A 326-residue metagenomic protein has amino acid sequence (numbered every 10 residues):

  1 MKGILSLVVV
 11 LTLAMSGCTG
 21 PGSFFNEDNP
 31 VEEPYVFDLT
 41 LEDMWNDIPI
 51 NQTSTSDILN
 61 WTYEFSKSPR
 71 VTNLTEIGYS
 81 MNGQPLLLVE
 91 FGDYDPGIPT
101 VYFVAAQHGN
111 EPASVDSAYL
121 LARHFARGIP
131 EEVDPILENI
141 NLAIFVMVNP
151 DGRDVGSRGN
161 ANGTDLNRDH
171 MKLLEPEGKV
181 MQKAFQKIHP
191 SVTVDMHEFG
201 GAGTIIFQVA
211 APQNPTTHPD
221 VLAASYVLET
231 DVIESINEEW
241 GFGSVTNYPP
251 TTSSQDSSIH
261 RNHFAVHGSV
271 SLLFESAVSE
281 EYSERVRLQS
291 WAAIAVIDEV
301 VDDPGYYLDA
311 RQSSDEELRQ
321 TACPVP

Functional and structural regions predicted by a protein language model:
M1-F25: Secretory targeting signatures
T19-S54, V180, A184-M196, T204-P326: C-terminal accessory segments enriched in acidic
I50-P99, F103: Soluble metallo-hydrolase cores and metallopeptidase-like ectodomains found primarily in the secretory/periplasmic
N60, L86, E175-K179, K183 (+1 more regions): Short, contiguous clusters of charged residues that form electrostatic/catalytic patches at enzyme active sites, used
S80-Q84, I140-D151, T252, S314-E316: Acidic helix-start/capping segments at beta-turn-to-alpha-helix junctions
D93, N149, V278-S279: Short, glycine-/Ser/Thr-/acidic-enriched flexible segments
G97-Q107, P112-E238, F242, T246 (+1 more regions): Active-site/substrate-binding loop(s) of hydrolase catalytic cores
